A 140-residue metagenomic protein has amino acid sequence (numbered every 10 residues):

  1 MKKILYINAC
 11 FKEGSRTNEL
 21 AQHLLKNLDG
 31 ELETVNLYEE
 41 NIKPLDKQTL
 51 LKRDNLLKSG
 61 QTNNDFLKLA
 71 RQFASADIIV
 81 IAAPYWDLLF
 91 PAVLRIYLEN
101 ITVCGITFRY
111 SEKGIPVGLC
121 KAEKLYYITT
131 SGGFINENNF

Functional and structural regions predicted by a protein language model:
M1-I106: N-terminal beta1-alpha1-beta2 submodule of the flavodoxin-like/Rossmannoid cofactor-binding fold
L28-E31, K68, A92-F140: FMN-binding flavodoxin-like domain, especially the glycine-rich phosphate-binding loop
